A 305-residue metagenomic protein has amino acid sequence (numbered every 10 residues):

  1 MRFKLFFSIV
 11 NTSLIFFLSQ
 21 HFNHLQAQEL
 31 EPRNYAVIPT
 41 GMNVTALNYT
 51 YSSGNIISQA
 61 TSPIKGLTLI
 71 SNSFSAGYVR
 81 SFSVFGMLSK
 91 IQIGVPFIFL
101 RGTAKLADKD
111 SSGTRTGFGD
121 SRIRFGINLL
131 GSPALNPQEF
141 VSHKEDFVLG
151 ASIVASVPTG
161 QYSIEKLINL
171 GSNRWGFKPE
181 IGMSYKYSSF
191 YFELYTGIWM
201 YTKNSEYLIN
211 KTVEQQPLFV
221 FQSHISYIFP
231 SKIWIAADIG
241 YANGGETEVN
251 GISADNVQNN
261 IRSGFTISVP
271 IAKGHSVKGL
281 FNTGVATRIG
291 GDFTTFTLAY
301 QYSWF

Functional and structural regions predicted by a protein language model:
H24-A46, G131-E145, F305: Outer-membrane beta-barrel biogenesis signature
G41-N43, T68-F74, T116-I123, E145-F147 (+4 more regions): Residues that define the transmembrane beta-barrel architecture of outer-membrane proteins
T45-Y51, I91-F99, L149-V157, L194-M200 (+4 more regions): Transmembrane beta-barrel strands of outer-membrane/channel proteins
L47-Y49, A76-R80, I123-L129, I153 (+6 more regions): Residues on the lipid-exposed face of transmembrane beta-strands in outer-membrane beta-barrel proteins
S52-S73, S111, I164-G171: Surface-exposed strand-loop-strand hairpins of Gram-negative outer-membrane beta-barrel proteins
N55-I56, F85-S89, S132-P133, S189-F192 (+2 more regions): Repeated loop/turn-to-beta-strand initiation elements of outer-membrane beta-barrel proteins
F99-I209, N256: Outer-membrane pore/translocation modules
K211-F305: Outer membrane beta-barrel transmembrane domains
